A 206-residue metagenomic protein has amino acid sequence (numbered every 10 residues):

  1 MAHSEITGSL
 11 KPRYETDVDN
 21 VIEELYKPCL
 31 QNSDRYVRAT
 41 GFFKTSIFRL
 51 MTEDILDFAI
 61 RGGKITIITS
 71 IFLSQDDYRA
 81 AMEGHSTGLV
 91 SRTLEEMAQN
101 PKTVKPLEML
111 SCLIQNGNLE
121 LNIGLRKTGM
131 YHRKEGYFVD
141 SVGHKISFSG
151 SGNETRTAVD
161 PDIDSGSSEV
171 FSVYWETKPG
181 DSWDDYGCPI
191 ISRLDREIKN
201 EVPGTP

Functional and structural regions predicted by a protein language model:
M1-P206: PLD/PLD-like phosphodiesterase catalytic module centered on the HKD motif
